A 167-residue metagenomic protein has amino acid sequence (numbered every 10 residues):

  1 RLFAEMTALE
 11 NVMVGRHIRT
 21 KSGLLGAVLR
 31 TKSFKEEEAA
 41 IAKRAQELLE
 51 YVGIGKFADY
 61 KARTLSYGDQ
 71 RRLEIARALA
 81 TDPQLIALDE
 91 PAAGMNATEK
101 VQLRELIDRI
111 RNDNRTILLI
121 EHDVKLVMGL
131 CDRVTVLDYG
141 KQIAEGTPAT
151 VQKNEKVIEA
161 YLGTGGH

Functional and structural regions predicted by a protein language model:
R1-H167: Glycine-rich phosphate-binding loops of nucleotide-dependent enzymes
